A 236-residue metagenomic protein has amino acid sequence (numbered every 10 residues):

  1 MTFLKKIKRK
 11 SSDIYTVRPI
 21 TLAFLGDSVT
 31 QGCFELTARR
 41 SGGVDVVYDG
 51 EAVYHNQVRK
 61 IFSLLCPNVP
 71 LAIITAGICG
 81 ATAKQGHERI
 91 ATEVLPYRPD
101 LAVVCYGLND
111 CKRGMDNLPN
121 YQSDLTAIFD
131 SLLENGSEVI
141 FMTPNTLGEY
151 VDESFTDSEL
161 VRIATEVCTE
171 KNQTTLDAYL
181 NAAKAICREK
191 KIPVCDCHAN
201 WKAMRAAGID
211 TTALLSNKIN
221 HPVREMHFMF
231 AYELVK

Functional and structural regions predicted by a protein language model:
T2-A76, R89-R98: Serine-esterase "nucleophile elbow" of acetyl-processing enzymes
T21-L25, A72-G77, L101-C105, V139-T143 (+1 more regions): Structural recognition of the beta-strand scaffold that forms the well-ordered cores of secreted hydrolase catalytic
S28-V29, A38, V46, A76-A81 (+4 more regions): Cell-envelope and extracellular/periplasmic
A76-C79, N109-P119, E166-N172: Surface-exposed cleft-lining segments at the edges of enzyme active sites
I78-D100, M115-D124: Catalytic-core regions of hydrolytic enzymes
T92-D100, L108-D110, S131-L133, L147 (+1 more regions): Extracellular glycan-modifying ectodomains
N120-T143, A182-I186, K190-I192: Charged, glycine-enriched surface loops/patches that mediate electrostatic binding to polyanionic ligands
L147-K236: Catalytic His-Asp segment of secreted/periplasmic serine-dependent ester chemistry enzymes
